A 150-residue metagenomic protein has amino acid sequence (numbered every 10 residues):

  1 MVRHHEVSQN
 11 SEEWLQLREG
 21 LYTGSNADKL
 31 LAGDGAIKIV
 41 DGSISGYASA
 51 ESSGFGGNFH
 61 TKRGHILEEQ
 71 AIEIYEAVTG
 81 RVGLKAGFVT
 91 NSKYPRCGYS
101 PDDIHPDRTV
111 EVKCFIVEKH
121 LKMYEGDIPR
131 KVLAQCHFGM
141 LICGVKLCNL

Functional and structural regions predicted by a protein language model:
M1-I66: Charged, glycine-rich intrinsically disordered N-terminal tails and low-complexity linkers that flank
V2-H5, D28, A32, F55 (+5 more regions): Short, flexible coil/linker segments at or flanking structured domains
T61, A77-P101, H105-L150: Nucleic-acid nuclease catalytic cores
G64-A71, V132: Hydrophobic (often cysteine-bearing) scaffold residues that line and stabilize catalytic clefts of nucleotide/cofactor
